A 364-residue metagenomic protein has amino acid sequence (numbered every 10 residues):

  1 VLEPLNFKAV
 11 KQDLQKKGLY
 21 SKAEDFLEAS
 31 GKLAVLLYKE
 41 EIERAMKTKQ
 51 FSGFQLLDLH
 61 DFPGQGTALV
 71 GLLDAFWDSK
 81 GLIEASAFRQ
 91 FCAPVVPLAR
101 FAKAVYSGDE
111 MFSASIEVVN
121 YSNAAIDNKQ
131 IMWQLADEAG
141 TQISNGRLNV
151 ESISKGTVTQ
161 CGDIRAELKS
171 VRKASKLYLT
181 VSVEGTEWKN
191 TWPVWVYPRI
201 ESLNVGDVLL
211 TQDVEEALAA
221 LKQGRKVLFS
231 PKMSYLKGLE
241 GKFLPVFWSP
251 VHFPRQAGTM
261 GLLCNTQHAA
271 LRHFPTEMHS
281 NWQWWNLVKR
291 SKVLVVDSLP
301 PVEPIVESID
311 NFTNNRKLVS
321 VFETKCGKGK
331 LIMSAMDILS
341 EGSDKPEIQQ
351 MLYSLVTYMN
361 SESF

Functional and structural regions predicted by a protein language model:
V1-D127: Substrate-binding clefts and catalytic carboxylate motifs of secreted carbohydrate-active enzymes
S30-L37, F312-N314, E347-M351: Soluble or luminal CAZymes and related metallo-dependent hydrolases
D58-D61, V118-N120, V183, P231-K232 (+1 more regions): Active-site proximal loops enriched in glycine and acidic residues that flank catalytic Cys/His/Asp and coordinate
D61-A68, Q142, E216-A217, Y235-K237 (+1 more regions): Flexible loop/turn segments at secondary-structure boundaries
D109-E151, T159-E167, A174-E184: Beta-strand-rich binding/interaction modules
N149-I153, E187-L203: Short beta-strand elements
G206-P250, K328-K330, S334, L355-Y358 (+1 more regions): Short alpha-beta junction capping motif
M233-K237, S249-P346: Catalytic beta-strand/loop cores that center a nucleophilic Ser/Cys/Thr and support acyl-enzyme chemistry
